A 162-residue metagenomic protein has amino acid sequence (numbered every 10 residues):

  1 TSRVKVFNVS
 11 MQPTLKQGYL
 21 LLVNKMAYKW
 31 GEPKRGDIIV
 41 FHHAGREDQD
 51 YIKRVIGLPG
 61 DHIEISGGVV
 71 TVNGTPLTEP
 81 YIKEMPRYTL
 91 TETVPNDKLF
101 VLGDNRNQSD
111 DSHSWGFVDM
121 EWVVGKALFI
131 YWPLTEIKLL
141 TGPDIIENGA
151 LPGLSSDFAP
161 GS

Functional and structural regions predicted by a protein language model:
T1-S162: Extended hydrophobic leader/signal-anchor segments used for secretion and membrane insertion
